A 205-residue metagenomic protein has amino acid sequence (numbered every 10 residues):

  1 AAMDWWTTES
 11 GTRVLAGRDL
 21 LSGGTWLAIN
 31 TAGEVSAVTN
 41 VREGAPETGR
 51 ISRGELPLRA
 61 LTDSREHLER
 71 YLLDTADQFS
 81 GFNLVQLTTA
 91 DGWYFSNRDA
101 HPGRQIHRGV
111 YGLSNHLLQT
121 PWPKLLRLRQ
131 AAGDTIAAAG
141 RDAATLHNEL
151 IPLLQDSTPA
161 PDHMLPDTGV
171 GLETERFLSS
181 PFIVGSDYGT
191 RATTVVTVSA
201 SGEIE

Functional and structural regions predicted by a protein language model:
A1-E205: N-terminal nucleophile
